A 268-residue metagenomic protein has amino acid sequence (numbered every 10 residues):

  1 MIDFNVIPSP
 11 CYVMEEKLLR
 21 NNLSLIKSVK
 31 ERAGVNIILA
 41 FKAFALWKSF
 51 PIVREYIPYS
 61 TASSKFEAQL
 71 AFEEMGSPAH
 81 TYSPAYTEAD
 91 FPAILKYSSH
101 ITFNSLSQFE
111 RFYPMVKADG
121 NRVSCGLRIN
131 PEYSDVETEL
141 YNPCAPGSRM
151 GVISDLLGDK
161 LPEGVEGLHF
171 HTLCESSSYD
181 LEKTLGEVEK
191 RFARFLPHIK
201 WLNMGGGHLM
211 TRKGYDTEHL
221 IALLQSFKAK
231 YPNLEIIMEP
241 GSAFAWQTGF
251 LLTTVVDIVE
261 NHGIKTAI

Functional and structural regions predicted by a protein language model:
M1-V13: Generic N-terminal amphipathic, Lys/Arg-enriched alpha-helix
S9, F41, F170-T172, G206 (+1 more regions): Short glycine-centered, acidic/aromatic-flanked micro-motifs in structured strand/loop junctions that mark active-site
L18: Active-site anion-handling motifs in enzyme catalytic cores
L23: Short amphipathic alpha-helical/adjacent loop interface patches that line ligand and macromolecule-binding sites
V35-W201, L223-S226, V259-H262: Active-site-proximal beta-alpha core segment in soluble small-molecule metabolic enzymes
S176-I268: C-terminal active-site-proximal or functional interface alpha/beta core segments in diverse enzymes
